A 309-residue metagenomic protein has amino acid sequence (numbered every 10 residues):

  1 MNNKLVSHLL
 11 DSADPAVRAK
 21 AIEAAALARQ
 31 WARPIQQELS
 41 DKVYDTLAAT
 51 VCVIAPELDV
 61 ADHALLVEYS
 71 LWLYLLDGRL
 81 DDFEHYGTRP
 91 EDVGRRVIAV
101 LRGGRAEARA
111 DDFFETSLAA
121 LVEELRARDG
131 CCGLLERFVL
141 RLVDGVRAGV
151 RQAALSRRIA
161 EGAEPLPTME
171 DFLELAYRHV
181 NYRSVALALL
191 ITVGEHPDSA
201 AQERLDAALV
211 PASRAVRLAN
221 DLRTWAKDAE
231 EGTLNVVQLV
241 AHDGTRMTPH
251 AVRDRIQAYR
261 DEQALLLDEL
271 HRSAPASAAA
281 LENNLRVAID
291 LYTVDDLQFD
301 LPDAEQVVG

Functional and structural regions predicted by a protein language model:
M1-G309: Alpha-helical, largely C-terminal catalytic domains that coordinate divalent metal ions via clustered Asp/Glu/His
